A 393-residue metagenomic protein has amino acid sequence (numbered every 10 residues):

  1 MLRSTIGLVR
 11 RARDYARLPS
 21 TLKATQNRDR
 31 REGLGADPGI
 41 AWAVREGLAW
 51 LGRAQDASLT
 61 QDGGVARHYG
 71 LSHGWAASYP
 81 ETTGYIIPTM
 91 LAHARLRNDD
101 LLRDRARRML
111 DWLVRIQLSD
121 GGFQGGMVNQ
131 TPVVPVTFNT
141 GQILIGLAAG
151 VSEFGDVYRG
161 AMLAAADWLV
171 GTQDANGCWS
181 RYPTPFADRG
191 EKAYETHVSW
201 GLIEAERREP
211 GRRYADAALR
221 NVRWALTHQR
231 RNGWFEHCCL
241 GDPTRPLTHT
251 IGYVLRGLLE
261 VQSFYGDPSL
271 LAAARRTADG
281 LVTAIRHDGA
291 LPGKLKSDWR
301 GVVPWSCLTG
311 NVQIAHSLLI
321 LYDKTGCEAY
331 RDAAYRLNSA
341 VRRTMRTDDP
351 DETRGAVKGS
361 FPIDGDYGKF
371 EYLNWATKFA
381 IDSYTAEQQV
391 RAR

Functional and structural regions predicted by a protein language model:
M1-R393: Glycan-recognition and catalytic cores of secretory/periplasmic carbohydrate-active enzymes
